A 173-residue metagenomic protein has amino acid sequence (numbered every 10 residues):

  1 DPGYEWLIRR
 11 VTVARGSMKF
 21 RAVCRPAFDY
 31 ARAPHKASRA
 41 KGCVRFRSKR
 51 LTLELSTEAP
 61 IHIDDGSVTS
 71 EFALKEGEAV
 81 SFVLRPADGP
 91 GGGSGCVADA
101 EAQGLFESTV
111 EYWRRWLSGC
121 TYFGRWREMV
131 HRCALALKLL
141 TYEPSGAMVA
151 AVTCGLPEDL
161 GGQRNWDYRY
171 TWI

Functional and structural regions predicted by a protein language model:
D1-I173: Acidic, mature catalytic/reactive cores of soluble proteins
